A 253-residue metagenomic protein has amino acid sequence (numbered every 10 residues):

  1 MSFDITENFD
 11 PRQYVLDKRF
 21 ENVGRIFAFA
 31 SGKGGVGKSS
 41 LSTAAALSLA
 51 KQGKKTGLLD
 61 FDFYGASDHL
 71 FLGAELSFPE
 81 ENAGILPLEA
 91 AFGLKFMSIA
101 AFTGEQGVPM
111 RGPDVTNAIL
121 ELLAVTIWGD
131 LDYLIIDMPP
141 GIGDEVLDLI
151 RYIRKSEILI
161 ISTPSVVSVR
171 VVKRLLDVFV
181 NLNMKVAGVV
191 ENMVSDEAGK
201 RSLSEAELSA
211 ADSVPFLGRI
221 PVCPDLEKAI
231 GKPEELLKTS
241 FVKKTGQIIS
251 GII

Functional and structural regions predicted by a protein language model:
M1-G32: Extreme N-terminal, non-catalytic leader segments that precede Walker-type/kinase nucleotide-binding cores
R19-N22, L41, A45, F63-Y64 (+8 more regions): Helical mechanochemical/support elements of P-loop NTPase systems and associated helical scaffolds
R25-D62: Walker A/P-loop phosphate-binding motif and the immediately C-terminal alpha-helix
R25-I26, L58, L94-F96, F216-R219: Conserved beta-strand scaffold positions in the cores of enzyme catalytic domains, especially in NTP/NDP-utilizing
K55-E105, P109, T116, L120: Phosphate-binding loop that captures ATP/GTP phosphates
F102-G143: Cytosolic-facing regulatory segments adjacent to core modules
V125, Y133-K228: Conserved catalytic-core segment of NTP-binding enzymes
I230-V242: C-terminal boundary of histidine-terminating zinc-finger modules
